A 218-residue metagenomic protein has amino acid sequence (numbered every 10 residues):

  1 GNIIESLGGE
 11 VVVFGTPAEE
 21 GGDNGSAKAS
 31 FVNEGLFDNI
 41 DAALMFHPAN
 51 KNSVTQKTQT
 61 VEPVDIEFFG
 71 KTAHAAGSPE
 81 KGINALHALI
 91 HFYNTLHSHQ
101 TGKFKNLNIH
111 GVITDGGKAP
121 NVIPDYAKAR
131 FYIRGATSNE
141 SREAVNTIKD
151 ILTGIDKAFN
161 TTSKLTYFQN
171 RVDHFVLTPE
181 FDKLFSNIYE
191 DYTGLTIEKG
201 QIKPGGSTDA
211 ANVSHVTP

Functional and structural regions predicted by a protein language model:
G1-K57: Acidic/histidine-rich catalytic neighborhood of metal-dependent amide-processing enzymes
D38-K183, N187-Y189, I202-A211: Midchain, well-structured core segments that form catalytic/ion-binding scaffolds
T196-I197: Long, contiguous binding/interaction regions
S214: Glycine-rich, small-residue loops and helix-cap segments that act as flexible hinges at active-site edges
T217-P218: Substrate-recognition/cap regions that form aromatic- and gly/pro-loop-enriched pockets for small-molecule ligands
